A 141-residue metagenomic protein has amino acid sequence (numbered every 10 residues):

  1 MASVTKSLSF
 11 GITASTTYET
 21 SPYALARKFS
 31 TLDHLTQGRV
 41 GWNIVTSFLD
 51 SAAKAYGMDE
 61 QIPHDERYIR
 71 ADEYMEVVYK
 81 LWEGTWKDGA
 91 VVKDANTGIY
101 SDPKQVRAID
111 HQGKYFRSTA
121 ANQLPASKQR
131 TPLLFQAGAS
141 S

Functional and structural regions predicted by a protein language model:
M1-G11: Alpha-helix-loop-beta-strand connector modules within alpha/beta enzyme cores
G11-E19: Conserved strand-turn element in the central/C-terminal portion of the radical SAM core barrel that lines
Y18-S141: Internal, glycine-rich beta/alpha segment that forms the wall or movable "lid" of small-molecule/cofactor binding
